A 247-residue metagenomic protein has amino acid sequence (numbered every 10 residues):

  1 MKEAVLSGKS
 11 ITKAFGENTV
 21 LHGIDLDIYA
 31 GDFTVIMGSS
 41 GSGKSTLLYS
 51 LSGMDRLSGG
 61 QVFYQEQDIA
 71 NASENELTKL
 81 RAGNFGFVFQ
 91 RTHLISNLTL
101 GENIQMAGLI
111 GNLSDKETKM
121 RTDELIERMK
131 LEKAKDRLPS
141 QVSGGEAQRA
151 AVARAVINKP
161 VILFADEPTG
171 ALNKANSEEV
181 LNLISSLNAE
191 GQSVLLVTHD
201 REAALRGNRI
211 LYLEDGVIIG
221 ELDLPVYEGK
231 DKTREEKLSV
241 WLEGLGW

Functional and structural regions predicted by a protein language model:
S52: Helix-to-loop junction immediately C-terminal to a conserved catalytic motif
G60-D68: Conserved ABC transporter NBD signature motif
D68, Q105, K116-K133: Conserved ABC ATPase "signature" region
L98-A107: Short coil-to-helix segment of the ABC ATPase nucleotide-binding domain corresponding to the Q-loop/switch region
L131, K135, A155-V156: ABC ATPase C-loop
R137-S140, I157-N158, E190: Conserved signature/switch motifs of ABC ATPase nucleotide-binding domains
L138-V142, E146-Q148: Conserved ABC ATPase signature
L163-D166: Catalytic Walker B motif of ABC-type/P-loop ATPase nucleotide-binding domains
